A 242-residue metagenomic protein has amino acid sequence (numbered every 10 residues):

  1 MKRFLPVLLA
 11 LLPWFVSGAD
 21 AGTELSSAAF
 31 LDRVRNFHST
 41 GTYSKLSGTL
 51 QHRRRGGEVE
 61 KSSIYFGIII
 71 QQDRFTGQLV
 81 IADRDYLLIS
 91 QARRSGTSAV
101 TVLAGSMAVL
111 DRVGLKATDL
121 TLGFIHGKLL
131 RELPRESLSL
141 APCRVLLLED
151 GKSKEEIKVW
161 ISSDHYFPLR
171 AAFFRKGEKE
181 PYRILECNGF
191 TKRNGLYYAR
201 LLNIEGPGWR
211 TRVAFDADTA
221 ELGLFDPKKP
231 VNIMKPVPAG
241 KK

Functional and structural regions predicted by a protein language model:
M1-R3: Positively charged n-region of N-terminal signal peptides that target proteins for export
P6-W14: Bacterial N-terminal signal peptides
W14-E24: Bacterial Sec-dependent signal peptides at the C-terminal "C-region" and cleavage site
G22-F30, T40-T42, E58, S90-E156 (+4 more regions): Flexible, processing/modification-adjacent segments and terminal tails in exported/periplasmic/extracellular proteins
G22-V102: N-terminal mature ectodomain segment of secretory-pathway/periplasmic proteins
E24-A28, F37, G67-Q71, A82-D85 (+2 more regions): Intrinsically disordered terminal and processing segments
T49-R55, V80-D85, L103-A104, D150-K152 (+2 more regions): Short, flexible beta-strand-to-coil junctions
S139-I233: Gly/Pro-enriched, hydrophobic low-complexity segments that function as extracytoplasmic propeptides/linkers
